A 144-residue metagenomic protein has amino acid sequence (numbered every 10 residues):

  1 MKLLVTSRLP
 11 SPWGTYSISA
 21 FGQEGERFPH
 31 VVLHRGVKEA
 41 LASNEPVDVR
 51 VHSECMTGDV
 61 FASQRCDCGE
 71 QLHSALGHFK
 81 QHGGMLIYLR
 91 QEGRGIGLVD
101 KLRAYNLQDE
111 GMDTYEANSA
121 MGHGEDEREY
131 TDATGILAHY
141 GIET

Functional and structural regions predicted by a protein language model:
M1-T144: Catalytic domains of riboflavin
